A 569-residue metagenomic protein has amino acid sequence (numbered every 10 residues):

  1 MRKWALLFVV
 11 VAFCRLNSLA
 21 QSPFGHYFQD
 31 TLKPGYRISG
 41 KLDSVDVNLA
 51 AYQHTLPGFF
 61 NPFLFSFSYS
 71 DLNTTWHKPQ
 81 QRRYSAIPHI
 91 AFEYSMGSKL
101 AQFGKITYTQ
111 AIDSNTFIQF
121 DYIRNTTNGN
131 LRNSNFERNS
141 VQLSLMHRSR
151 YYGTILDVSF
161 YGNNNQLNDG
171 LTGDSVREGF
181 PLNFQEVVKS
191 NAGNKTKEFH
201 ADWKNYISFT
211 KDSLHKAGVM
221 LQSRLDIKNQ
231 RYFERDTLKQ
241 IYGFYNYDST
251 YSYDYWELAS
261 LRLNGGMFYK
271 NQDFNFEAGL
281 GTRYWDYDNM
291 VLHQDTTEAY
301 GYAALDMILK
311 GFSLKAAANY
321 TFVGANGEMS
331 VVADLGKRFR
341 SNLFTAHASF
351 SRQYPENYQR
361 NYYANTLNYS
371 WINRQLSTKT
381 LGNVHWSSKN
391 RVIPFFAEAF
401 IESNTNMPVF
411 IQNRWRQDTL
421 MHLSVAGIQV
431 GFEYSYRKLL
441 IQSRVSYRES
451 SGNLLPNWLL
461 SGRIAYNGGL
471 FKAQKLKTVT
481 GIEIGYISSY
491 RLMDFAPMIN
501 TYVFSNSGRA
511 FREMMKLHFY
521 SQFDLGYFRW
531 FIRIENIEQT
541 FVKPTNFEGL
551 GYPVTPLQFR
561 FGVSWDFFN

Functional and structural regions predicted by a protein language model:
W4-F13: Sec-dependent N-terminal signal peptides
A20-T75: N-terminal periplasmic/intermembrane-space "pro-region" immediately following the signal or transit peptide
S22-F28, F60, K197-E234, S252-N569: Exposed, low-structure sequence patches enriched in small/polar residues
N61-S66, W76-Y108, G129: Short strand-turn segments of transmembrane beta-barrel domains in outer membranes, especially the first one or two
S95-G97, A101, N125-S144, V188-K197 (+3 more regions): Outer-membrane beta-barrel proteins
Q102-R124, N133-N165, A201, N205: Transmembrane beta-barrel wall of Gram-negative outer-membrane proteins
R132, T154-Y206, K228-L238, W256 (+1 more regions): Flexible loop and strand-edge segments within Gram-negative outer membrane beta-barrel domains
